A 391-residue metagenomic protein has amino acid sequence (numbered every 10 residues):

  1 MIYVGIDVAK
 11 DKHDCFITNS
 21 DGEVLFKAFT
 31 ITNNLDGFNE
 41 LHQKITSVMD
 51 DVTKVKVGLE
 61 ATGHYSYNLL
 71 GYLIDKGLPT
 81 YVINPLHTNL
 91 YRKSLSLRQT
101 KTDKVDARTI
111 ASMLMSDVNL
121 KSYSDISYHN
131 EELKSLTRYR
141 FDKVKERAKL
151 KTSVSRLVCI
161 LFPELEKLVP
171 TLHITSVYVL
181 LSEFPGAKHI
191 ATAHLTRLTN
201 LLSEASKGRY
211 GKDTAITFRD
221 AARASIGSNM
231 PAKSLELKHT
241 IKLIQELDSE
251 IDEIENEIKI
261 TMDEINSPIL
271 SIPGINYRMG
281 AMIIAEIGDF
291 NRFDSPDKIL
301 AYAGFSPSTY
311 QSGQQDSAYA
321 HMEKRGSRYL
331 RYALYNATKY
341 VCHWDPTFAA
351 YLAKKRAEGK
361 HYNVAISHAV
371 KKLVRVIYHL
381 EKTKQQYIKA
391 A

Functional and structural regions predicted by a protein language model:
M1-A391: A detector of single, family-specific signature residues that are central to catalytic or substrate-handling motifs
